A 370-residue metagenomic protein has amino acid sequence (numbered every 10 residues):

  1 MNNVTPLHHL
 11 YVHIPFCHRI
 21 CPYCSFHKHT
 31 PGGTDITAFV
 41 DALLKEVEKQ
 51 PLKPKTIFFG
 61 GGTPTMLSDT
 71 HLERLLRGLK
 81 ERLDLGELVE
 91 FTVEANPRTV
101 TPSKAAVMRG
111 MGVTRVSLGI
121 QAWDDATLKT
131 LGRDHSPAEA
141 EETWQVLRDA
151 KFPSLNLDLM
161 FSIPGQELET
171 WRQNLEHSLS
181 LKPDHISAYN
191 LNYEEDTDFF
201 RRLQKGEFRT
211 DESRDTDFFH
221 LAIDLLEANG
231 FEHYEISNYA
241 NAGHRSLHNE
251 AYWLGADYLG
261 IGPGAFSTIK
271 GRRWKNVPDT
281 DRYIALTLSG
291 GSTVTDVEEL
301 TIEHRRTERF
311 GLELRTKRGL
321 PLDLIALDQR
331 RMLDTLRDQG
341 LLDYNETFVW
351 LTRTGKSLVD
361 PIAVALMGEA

Functional and structural regions predicted by a protein language model:
N2-V4, P15: Short, flexible hinge/linker loops that cap or flank conserved catalytic cores
V4-L7, H29-L324: C-terminal scaffold of the Radical SAM
V12: Conserved N-terminal Rossmann-fold NAD(P)-binding element of oxidoreductases
P15-K28: Local cysteine-cluster metal-coordination motifs and their immediate loop/turn environment, predominantly Fe-S cluster
A326-D338: Short amphipathic alpha-helical interaction segments
D338-T347: A short, conserved structural fragment
F348-T352: Minor-groove-contacting beta-hairpin "wing" of winged helix-turn-helix DNA-binding domains
T354-A370: Short, amphipathic alpha-helical interaction segments positioned at domain boundaries
